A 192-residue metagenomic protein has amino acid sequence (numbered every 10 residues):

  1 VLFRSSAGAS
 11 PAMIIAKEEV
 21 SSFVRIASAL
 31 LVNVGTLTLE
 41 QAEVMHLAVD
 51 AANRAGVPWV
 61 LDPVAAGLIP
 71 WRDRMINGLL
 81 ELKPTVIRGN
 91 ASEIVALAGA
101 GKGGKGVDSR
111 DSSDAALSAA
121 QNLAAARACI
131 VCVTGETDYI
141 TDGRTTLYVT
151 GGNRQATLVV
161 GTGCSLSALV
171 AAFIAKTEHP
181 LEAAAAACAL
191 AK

Functional and structural regions predicted by a protein language model:
P11-E19, L39-M45: Glycine-rich, highly charged phosphate/nucleotide-binding loops
A27: An anion/phosphate-binding loop that grips the pyrophosphate of nucleotide cofactors and donors
N33, E40-G89: Glycine/small-residue-rich loop that forms an oxyanion/phosphate-binding "nest" at active or ligand-binding sites
W71-T146: Conserved phosphate/ATP/ADP-binding segment of small-molecule kinases
A96, L158-A189: Short, small-residue alpha-helix embedded
L147-V160: Short pre-catalytic strand/loop immediately N-terminal to key active-site residues, enriched for Gly-Thr
